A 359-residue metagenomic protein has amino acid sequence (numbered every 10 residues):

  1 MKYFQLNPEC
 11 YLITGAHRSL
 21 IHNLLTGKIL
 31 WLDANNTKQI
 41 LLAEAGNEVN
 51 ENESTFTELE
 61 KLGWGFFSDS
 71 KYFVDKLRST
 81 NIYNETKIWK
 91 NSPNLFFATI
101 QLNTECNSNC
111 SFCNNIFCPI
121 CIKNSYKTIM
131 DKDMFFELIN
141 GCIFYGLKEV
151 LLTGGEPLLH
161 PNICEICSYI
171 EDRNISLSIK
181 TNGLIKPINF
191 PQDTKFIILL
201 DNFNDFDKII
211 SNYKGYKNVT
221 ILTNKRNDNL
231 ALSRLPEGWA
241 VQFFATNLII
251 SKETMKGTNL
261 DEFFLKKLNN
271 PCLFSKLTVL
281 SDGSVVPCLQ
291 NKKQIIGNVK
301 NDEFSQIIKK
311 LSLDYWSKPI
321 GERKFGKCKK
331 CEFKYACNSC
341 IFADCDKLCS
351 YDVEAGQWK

Functional and structural regions predicted by a protein language model:
M1-L42: Acidic, low-complexity/disordered tracts enriched in E/D and polar residues
N7-P8, I295-K359: Flexible mid-to-C-terminal extensions adjoining Fe-S/redox cofactors in radical SAM and related proteins
K38, S54, E58, L62-F66 (+1 more regions): Conserved alpha-helical substructure of the radical SAM core
I40-E51: Short helix-coil junctions and helix-kink-helix linkers
F66-F67, N338: Short beta-strand(s) of the beta-wing in winged-helix/HTH DNA-binding folds
C106, C110-C113, C272, C288 (+3 more regions): Short cysteine clusters
S176, I188-D302, I307: Radical SAM enzyme [4Fe-4S]-AdoMet core and its adjacent flexible, acidic and glycine-rich loops/tails across
